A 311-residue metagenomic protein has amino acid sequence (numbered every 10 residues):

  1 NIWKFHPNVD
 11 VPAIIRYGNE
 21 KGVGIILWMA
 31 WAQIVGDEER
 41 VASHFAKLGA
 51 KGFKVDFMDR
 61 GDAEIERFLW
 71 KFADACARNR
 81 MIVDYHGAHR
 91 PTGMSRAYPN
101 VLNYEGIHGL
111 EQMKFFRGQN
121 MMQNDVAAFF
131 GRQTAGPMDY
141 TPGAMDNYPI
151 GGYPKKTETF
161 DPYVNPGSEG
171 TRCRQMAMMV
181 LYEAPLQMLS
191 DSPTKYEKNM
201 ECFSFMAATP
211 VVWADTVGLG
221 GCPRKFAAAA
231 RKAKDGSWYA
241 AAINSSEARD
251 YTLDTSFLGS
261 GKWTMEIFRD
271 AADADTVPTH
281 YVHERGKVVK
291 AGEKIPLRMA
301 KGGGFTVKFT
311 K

Functional and structural regions predicted by a protein language model:
N1-G167, T171: Aromatic- and carboxylate-enriched substrate-binding clefts and catalytic-loop regions of carbohydrate-active enzymes
P91, Y196-C202, S246-E247, S256-D273: Active/binding-pocket-proximal capping segment
Y153-M176, V180-Y182, Q187, A233-S237 (+1 more regions): Long hydrophobic segments that form regular secondary structure
C173-L219: Catalytic cores of secreted or luminal carbohydrate-active enzymes
D215-G218, A228-A229, W238, E284-G286 (+1 more regions): Beta-strand-rich interaction surfaces with strong enrichment in secreted/lumenal proteins
P223-W263, F305-T306: Carbohydrate-binding surface patches
I267-G292: Solvent-exposed beta-strand/loop surfaces of large extracellular or lumenal domains
R285-K311: C-terminal beta-strand-rich structural cap/linker in extracellular carbohydrate-active enzymes
